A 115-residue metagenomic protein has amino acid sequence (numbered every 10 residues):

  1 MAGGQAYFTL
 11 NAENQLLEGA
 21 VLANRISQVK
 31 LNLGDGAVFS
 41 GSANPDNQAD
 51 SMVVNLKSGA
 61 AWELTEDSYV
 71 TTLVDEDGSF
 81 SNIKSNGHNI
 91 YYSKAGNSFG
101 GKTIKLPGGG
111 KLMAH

Functional and structural regions predicted by a protein language model:
M1-H115: Long, low-complexity, polar and repeat-rich extracellular regions of very large Gram-negative surface proteins
